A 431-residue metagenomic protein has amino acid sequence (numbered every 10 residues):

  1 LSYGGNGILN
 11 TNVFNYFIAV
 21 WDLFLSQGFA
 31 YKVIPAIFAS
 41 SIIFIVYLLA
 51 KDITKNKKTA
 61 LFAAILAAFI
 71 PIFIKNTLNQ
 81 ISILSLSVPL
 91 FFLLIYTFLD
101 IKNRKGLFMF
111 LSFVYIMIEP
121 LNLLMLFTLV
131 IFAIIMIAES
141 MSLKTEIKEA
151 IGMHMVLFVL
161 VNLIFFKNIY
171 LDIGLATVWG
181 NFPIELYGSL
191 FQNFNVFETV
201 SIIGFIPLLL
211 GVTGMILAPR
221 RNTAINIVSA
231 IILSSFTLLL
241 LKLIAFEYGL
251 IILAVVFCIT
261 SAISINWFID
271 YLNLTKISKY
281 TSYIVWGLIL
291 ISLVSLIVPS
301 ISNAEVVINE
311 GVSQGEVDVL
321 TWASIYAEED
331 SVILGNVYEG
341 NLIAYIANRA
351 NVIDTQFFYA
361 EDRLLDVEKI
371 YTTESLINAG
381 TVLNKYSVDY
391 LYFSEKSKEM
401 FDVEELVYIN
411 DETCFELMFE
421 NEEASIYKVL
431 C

Functional and structural regions predicted by a protein language model:
L1-P89, V337: Active-site lumenal/periplasmic loops and adjacent helix-entry segments of GT-C-fold, multi-pass membrane
T11, S82-I83, S87, K105-P219 (+1 more regions): Transmembrane catalytic cores of multi-pass membrane glycosyltransferases and polysaccharide-assembly enzymes
W21, V46-K55, I95-F98, M215 (+2 more regions): Transmembrane-helix signature of membrane-embedded glycosylation machinery that interfaces with polyprenol carriers
F24, I53-T54, F69-I72, V114-N122 (+1 more regions): Transmembrane helix irregularities
F44, N76, L84, L274-C431: Extracytoplasmic
I45, L86-N103, L111, M136 (+1 more regions): Specific aromatic-rich, kink-prone transmembrane helix
L84, I244-I277: Hydrophobic/aromatic-rich transmembrane helices and adjacent perimembrane loops
M141-M155, I225, N273-L288: Membrane-interfacial entry segments at the cytosolic side of transmembrane helices
